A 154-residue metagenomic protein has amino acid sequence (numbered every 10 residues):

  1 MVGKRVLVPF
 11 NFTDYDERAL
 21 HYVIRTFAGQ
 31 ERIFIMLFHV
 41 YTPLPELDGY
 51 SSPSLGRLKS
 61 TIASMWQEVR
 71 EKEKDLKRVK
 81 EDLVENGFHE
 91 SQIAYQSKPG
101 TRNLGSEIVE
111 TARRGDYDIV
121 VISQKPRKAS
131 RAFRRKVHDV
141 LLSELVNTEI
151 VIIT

Functional and structural regions predicted by a protein language model:
M1-T61: Small/aliphatic-rich secondary-structure junction motif
R5-L7, F34-M36, A94, V120 (+1 more regions): A structural signal for isolated positions on well-ordered beta-strands in alpha/beta enzyme cores
Y22, E71-V79, E107: Short, solvent-exposed amphipathic alpha-helices that sit in or adjacent to ligand/effector-binding or catalytic
V23, F27-A28, L47, V79-Q96: Mobile, glycine- and charge-enriched loop segments and immediately flanking short secondary-structure elements within
L58-K74: A short acidic, glycine-rich active-site loop that binds or catalyzes chemistry on phosphate/adenosine moieties
V84-I119, D139: Structural beta-alpha unit
T111-T154: Gly/Ser-rich helix-loop-strand patches that form or flank binding pockets for ribonucleotide-derived cofactors
